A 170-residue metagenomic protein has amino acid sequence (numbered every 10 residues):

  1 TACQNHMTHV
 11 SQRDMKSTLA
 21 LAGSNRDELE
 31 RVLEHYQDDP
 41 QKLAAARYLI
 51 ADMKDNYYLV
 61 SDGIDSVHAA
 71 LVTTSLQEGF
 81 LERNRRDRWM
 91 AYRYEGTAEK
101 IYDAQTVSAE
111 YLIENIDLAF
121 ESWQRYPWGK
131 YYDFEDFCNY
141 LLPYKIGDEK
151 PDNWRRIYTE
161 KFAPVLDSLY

Functional and structural regions predicted by a protein language model:
Q4-Y170: N-terminal accessory/pre-domain segments preceding catalytic cores
